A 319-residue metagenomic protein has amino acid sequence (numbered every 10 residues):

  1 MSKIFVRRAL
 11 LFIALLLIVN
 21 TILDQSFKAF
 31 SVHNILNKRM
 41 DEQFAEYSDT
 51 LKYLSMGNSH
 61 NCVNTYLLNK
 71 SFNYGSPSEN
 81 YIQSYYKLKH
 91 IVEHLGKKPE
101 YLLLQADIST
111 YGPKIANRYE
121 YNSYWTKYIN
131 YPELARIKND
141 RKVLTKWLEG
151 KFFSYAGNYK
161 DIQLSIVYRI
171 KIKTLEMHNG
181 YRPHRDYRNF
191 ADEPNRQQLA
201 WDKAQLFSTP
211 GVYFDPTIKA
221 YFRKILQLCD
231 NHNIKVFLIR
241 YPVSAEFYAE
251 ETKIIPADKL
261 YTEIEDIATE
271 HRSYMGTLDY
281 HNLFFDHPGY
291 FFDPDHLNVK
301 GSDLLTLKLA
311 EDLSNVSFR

Functional and structural regions predicted by a protein language model:
R7-S26: Hydrophobic membrane-insertion alpha-helices, especially the h-region of bacterial N-terminal signal peptides
F12, F214-P294: Extended hydrophobic/aromatic segments used for targeting, binding, or gating
F27-D49: Alpha-helical transmembrane signal-anchor/signal-peptide segments
Q43-K70: Short extracytoplasmic
H60-W147: Membrane-embedded segments
Q83-Y86, V143, T217-K224, K259 (+4 more regions): Extracytoplasmic/secreted proteins, especially bacterial periplasmic and envelope-associated proteins
Y119-H232: Secreted/periplasmic serine-hydrolase-like ester/acetyl group-modifying domain
D293-R319: Histidine-centered active-site loop/cap adjacent to the catalytic His in serine esterases/O-acetyl transfer systems
